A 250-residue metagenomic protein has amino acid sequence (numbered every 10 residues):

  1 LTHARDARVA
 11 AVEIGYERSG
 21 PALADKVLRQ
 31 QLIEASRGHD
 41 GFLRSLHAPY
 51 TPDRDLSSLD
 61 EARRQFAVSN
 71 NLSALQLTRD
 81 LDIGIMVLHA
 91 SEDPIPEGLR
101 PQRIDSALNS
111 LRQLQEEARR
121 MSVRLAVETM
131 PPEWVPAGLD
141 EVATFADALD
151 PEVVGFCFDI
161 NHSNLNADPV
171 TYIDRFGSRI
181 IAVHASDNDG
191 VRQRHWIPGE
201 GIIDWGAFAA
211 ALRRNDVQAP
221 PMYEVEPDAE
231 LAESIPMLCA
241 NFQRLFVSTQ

Functional and structural regions predicted by a protein language model:
L1-I83, R119, P151, A240-Q250: N-terminal pre-domain/capping segments
L1-R8, R112, P136-Q250: Histidine-acidic metal/acid-base catalytic patches
V12-I14, L43-A48, M86-L88, L125-V127 (+3 more regions): Hydrophobic faces of well-ordered beta-strands that scaffold small-molecule active sites in alpha/beta enzyme cores
G15-S19, A48-T51, S91-D93, M130-P132 (+3 more regions): Active-site beta-loop-alpha junctions enriched in small/polar residues
D25-L28, D60-A67, R100-R103, A107 (+4 more regions): Residue-level preference for long, well-ordered alpha-helices that form the structural scaffold of enzyme catalytic
K26-D40, A107-E117, Y172-R175, A207-A211: Catalytic-core regions built around general acid/base machinery
G38-H39, L56-F158: Active-site acidic/histidine proton-transfer and metal-coordination neighborhood in alpha/beta enzyme cores
P52-S58, P94-L99, N166, G190-W196: A short acidic, helix-capping loop that chelates divalent metal ions and anchors anionic groups
